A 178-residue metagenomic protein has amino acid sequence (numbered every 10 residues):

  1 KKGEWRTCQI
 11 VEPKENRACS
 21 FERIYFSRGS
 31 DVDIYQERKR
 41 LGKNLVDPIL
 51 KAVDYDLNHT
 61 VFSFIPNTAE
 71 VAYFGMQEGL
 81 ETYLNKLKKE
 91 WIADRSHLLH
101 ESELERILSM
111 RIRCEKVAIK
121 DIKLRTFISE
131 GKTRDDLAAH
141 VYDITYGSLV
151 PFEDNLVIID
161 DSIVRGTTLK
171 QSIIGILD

Functional and structural regions predicted by a protein language model:
K1-D178: PRPP-associated nucleotide enzymes
